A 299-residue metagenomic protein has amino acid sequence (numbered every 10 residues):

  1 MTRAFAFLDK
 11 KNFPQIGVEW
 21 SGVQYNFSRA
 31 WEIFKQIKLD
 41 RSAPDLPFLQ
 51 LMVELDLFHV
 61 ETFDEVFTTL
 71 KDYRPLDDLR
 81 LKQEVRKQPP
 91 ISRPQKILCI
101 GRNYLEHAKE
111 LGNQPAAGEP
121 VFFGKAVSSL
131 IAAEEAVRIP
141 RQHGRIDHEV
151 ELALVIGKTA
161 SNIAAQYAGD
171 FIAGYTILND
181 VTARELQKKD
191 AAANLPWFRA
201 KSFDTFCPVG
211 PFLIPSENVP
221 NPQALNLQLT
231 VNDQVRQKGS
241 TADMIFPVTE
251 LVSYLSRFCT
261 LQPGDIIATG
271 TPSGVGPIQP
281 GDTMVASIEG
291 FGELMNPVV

Functional and structural regions predicted by a protein language model:
M1-A116: N-terminal non-catalytic cap/leader segment that marks the start of a structured domain
F5, K87-P89, E110-G112, V137-I146 (+4 more regions): A generic local secondary-structure boundary/capping motif
D9, F123-V127, E134, R141 (+4 more regions): Short, structured patches in soluble enzyme cores that scaffold and shape functional sites
D9-N12, V18-V23, I156-K158, V231-D233 (+1 more regions): Short acidic-glycine loop/turn motifs at beta-strand connectors
K10-N12, Y104, T159-S161, P272-G276 (+1 more regions): Short, charged beta-turn/beta-strand-edge "cap" motif at the junction between a beta-strand and an adjacent loop
R80, V85, R184-V299: Catalytic-pocket segment enriched in acidic/His residues
S92, C99, D147, Q262 (+1 more regions): Residue-level recognition of short, solvent-exposed, well-ordered loop/turn junctions that link secondary-structure
P115-A133, H148, V285-E289: Structural signature of FAD isoalloxazine-binding scaffolds in flavoprotein oxidoreductases
